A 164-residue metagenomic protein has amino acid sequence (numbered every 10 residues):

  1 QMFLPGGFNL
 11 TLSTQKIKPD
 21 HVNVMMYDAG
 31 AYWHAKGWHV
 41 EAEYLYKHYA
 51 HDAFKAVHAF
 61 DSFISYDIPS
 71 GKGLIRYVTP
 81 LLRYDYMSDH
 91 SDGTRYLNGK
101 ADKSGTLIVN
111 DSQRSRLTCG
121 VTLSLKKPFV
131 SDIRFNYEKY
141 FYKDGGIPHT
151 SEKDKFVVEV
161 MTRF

Functional and structural regions predicted by a protein language model:
Q1-F3: Long hydrophobic alpha-helical segments that form multi-pass transmembrane helix bundles in integral membrane proteins
G6-F164: Outer-membrane beta-barrel pore domains
